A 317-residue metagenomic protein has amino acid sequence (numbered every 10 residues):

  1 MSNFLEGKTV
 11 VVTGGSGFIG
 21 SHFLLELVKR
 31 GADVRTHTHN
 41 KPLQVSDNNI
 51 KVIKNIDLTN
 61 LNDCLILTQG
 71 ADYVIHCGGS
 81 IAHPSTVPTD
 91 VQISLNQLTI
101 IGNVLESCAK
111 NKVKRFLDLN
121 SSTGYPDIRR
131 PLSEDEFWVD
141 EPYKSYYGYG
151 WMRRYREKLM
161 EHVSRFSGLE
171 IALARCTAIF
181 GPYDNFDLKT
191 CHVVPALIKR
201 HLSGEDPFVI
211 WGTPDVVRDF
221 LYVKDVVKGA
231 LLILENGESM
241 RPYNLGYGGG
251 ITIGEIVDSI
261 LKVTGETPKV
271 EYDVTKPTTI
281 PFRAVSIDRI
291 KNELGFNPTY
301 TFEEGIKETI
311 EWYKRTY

Functional and structural regions predicted by a protein language model:
T9-K29: N-terminal Rossmann NAD(P)H-binding glycine-rich loop of SDR-like oxidoreductase domains
H37, S203-Y317: C-terminal substrate-binding subdomain of Rossmann-fold SDR/epimerase-dehydratase oxidoreductases
L58-N96, S107: NAD(P)H-binding glycine-rich loop region in Rossmannoid oxidoreductase-like domains and their noncatalytic homologs
H83-P84, D118-S133, G148-R154, F166 (+1 more regions): Conserved catalytic-site region of short-chain dehydrogenase/reductase
Q92-I100, Y147, W151: Glycine-rich NAD(P)-binding loop of the Rossmann-fold in SDR/ketoreductase-type enzymes
G102-Y146, A172: Conserved Rossmann-fold NAD(P)-dependent oxidoreductase catalytic core, especially the SDR/UDP-sugar
G124-P126, G148, A172-V193, V217: Flexible, glycine-rich beta-alpha linker
K144-A172, I198-G204: Active-site Tyr-X1-5-Lys
